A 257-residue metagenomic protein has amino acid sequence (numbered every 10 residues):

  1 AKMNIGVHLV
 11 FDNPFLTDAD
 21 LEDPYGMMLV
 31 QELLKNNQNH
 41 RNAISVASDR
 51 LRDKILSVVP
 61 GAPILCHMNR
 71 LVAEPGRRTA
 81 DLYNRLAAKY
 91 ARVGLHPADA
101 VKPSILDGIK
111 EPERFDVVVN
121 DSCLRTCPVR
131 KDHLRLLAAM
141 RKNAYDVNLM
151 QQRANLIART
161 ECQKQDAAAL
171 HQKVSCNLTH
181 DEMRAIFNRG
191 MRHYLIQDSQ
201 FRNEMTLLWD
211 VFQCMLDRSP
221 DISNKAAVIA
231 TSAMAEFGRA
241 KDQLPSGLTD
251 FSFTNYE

Functional and structural regions predicted by a protein language model:
A1-T79, Y90-E257: Active-site pocket-lining/capping segments in soluble small-molecule metabolic enzymes
Y83-K89: Acidic/polar active-site rim loop that often engages polyanionic ligands
